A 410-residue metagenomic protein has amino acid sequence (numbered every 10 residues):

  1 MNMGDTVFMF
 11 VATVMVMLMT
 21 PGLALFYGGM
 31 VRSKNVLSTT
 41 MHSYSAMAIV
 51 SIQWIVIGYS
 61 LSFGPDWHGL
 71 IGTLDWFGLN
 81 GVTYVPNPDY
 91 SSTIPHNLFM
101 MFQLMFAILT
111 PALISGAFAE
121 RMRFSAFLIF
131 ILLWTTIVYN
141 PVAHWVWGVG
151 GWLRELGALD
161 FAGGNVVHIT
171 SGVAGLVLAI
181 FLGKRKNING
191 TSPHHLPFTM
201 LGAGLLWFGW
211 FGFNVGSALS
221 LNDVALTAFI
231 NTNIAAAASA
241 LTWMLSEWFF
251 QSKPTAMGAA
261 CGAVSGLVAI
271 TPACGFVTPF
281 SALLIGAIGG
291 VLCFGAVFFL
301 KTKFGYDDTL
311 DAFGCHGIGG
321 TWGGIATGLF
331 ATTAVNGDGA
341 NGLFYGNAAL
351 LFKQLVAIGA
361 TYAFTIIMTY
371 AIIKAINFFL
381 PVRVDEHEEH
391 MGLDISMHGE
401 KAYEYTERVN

Functional and structural regions predicted by a protein language model:
M1-N410: Glycine- and aromatic-enriched membrane alpha-helices
